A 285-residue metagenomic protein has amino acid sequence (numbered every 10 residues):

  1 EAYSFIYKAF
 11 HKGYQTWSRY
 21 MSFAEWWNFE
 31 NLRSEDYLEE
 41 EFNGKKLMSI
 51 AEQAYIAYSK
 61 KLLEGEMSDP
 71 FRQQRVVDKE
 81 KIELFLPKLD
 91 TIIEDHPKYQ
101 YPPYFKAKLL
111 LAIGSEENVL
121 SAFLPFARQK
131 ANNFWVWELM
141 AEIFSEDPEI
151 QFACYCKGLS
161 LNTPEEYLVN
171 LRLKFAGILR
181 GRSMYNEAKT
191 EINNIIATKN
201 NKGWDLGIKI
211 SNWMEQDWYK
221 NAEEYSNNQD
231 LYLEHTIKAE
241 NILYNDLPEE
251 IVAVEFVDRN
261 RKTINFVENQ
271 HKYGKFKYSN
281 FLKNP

Functional and structural regions predicted by a protein language model:
E1-Q73, P97-K108, A131-E142, V169-N170 (+1 more regions): Amphipathic alpha-helical repeat scaffolds of TPR domains
W27-N28, C156-L161, R180-W204: TPR/TPR-like (Sel1-like) alpha-helical repeat modules
Q74, Y99-E116, S121-T163: Alpha-helical adaptor scaffolds
K81-L84, N118, I150-A153, E187-T190: Alpha-helical positions within canonical tetratricopeptide repeat
I82, L89, F123, Y155 (+1 more regions): Inward-facing hydrophobic residues that define packing positions of alpha-helical scaffold repeats
E223-R261, P285: Structural detector for short beta-strands of small beta-barrel domains
N265-N284: Beta-strand/loop nucleic-acid-binding surfaces
